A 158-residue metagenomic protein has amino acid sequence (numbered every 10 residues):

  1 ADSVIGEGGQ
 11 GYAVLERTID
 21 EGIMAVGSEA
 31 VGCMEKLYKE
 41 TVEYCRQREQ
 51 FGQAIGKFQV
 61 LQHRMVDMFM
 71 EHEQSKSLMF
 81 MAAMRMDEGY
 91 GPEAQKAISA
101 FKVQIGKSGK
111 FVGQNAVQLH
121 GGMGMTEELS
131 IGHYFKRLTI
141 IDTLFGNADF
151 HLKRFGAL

Functional and structural regions predicted by a protein language model:
V4, G8-L158: Alpha-helical interface subdomain recognition
